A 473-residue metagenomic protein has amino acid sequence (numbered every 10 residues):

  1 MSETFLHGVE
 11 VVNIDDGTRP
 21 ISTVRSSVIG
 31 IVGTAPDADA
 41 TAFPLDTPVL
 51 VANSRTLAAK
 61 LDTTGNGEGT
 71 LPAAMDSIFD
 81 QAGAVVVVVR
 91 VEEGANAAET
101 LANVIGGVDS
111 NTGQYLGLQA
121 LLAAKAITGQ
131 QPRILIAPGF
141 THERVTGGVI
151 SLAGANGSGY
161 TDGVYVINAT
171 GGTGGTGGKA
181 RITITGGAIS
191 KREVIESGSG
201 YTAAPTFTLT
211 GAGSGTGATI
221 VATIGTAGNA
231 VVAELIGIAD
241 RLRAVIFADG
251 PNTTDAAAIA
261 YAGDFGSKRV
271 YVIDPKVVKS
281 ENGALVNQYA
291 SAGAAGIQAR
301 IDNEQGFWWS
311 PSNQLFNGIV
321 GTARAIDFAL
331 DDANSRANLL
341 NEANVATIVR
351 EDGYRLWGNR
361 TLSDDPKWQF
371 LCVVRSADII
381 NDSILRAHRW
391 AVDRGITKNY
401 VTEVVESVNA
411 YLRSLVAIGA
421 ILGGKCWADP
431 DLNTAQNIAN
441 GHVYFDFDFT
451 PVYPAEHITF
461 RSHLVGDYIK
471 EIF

Functional and structural regions predicted by a protein language model:
S2-T23, V28-P36, A42-L45, V49-R55 (+4 more regions): A glycine- and small-residue-enriched flexible loop/hinge signal that marks low-structured segments
P36-D39, P44-G94: N-terminal assembly/attachment segments of tailed bacteriophage virion structural proteins
N53, G117, G159, D467-F473: Short, cationic low-complexity segments
A82-G117: Acidic/glycine-enriched edge-of-secondary-structure segments
A84, G178, A218, G441-F445: Residues at beta-strand starts and edge strands
V145-T226: Conserved, function-critical positions that sit in or immediately flank catalytic and ligand-binding motifs
Q369-D431: Acidic, low-complexity glycine/serine/threonine-rich segments
L432-F473: C-terminal edge-of-domain segments
